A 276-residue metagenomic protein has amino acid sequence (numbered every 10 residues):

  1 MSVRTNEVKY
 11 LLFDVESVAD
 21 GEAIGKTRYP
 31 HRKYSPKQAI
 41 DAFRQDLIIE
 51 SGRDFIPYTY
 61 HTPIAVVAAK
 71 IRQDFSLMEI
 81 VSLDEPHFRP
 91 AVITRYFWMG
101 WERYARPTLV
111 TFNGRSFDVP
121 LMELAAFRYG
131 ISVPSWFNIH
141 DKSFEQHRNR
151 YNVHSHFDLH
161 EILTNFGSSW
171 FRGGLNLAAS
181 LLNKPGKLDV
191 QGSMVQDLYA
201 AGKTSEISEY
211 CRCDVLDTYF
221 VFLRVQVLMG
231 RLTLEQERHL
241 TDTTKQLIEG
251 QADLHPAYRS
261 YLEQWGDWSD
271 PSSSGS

Functional and structural regions predicted by a protein language model:
M1-G100: Conserved RNase H-like, two-metal-ion catalytic cores of nucleic-acid enzymes
V3, V133, S143-N149, S205 (+2 more regions): Catalytic phosphate/metal-binding cores of nucleic-acid and nucleotide-processing enzymes, i.e., regions that mediate
V8, H61-H87, W101-E209, C213-E235 (+1 more regions): Metal-dependent phosphoesterase core characteristic of DEDDh/y 3'-5' exonuclease domains
R28-R32, P36-G52, I207, C211 (+2 more regions): Charged, low-complexity, helix-prone segments enriched in Lys/Glu/Asp/Gln
Q38-A42, Y96, G174, M194 (+4 more regions): Exposed alpha-helical structural elements
D41-I48, F97-G100, H140-F144, L240-D242 (+1 more regions): Short C-terminal domain-edge/linker segments immediately following a structured domain
I48, P90, V110, K203 (+2 more regions): Short linear sequence motifs
R212-C213, Y219-S276: Acidic two-metal-ion nuclease catalytic site recognized across multiple nuclease folds, prominently DnaQ/RNase D-T
